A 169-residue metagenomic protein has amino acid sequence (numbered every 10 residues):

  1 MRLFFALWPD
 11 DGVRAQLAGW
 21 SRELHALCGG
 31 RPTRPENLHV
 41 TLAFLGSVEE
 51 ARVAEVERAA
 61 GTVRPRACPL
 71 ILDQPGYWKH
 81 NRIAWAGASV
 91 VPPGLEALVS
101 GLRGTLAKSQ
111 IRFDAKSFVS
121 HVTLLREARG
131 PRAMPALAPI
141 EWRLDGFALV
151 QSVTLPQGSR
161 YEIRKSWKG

Functional and structural regions predicted by a protein language model:
M1-G169: Histidine-dependent nucleotide/RNA phosphoesterase domain, centered on the 2H-phosphoesterase fold with its duplicated
